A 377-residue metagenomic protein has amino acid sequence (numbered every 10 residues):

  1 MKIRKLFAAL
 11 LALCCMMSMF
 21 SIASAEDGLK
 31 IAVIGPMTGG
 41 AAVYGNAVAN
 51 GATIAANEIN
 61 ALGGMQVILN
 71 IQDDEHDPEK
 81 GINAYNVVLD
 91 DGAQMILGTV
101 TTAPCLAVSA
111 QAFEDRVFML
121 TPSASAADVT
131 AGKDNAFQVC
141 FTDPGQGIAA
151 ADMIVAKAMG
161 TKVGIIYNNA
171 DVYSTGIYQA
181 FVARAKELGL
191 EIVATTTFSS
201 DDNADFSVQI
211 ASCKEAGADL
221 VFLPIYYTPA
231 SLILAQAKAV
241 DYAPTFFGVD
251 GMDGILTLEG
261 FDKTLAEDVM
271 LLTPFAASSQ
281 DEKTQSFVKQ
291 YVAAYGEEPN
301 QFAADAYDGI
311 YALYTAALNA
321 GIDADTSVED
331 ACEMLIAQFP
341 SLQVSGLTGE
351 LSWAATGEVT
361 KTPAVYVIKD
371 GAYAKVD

Functional and structural regions predicted by a protein language model:
K2-L6, A25-D377: Extracytosolic ligand-binding ectodomains
R4-C14: Sec-dependent N-terminal signal peptides
C14-C15, N46: Alpha-helical transmembrane segments and their juxtamembrane interfaces
C15-M16, E333: Secreted/luminal cysteine- and crosslink-motif detector
M16-A23: C-terminal segment of classical bacterial N-terminal signal peptides
